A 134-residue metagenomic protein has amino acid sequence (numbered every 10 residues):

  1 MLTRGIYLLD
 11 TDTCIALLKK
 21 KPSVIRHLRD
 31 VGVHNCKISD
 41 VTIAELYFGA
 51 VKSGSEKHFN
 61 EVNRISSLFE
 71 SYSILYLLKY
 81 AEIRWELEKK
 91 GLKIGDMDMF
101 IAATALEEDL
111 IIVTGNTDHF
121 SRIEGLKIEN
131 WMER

Functional and structural regions predicted by a protein language model:
L2-L9, I25-I111, K127, E133-R134: PIN-domain endoribonuclease scaffold, especially VapC-family toxins
C14, I43-L46, F120: A generic structural signal for short hydrophobic patches within well-formed alpha-helices
I15-A16, L92, D118: Flexible, active-site-adjacent loop/turn segments at secondary-structure boundaries
L18-K21: Short gly/ser/thr-rich secondary-structure transition/capping motifs
A102, H119-F120: Positions that flank functional sites
E107, T117-H119: C-terminal structural segments of small proteins and small subunits
V113-G115: Catalytic beta-strand/loop signature of glycosyltransferases that borders the donor
